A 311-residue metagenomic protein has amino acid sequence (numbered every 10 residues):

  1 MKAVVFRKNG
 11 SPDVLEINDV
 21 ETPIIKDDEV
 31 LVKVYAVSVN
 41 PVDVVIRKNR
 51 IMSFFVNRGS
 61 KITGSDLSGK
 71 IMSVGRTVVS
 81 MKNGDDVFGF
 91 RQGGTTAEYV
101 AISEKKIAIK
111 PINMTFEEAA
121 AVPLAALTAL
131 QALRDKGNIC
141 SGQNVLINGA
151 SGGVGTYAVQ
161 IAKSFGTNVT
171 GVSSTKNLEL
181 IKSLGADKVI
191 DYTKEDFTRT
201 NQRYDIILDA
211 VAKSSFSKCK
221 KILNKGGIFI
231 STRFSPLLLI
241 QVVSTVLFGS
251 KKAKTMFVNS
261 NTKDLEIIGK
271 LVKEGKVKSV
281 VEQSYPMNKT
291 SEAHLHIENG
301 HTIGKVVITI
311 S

Functional and structural regions predicted by a protein language model:
E21-S38, I51-G94: Glycine-rich beta-strand-centered segment in the early N-terminal region that forms part of a ligand/cofactor-binding
M72, T170-V172, I230: Conserved beta-strand positions in the Rossmann-like core of class I SAM-dependent methyltransferases
S73, F88-G149: NAD(P)H dinucleotide-binding glycine-rich loop of Rossmann-like/cofactor-binding domains, especially the beta1-alpha1
A120-D191: Mid-domain Rossmann-like dinucleotide-binding core that forms the NAD(H)/NADP(H) cofactor-binding site
T198-I206: A short acidic, Gly/Pro-enriched loop at the edge of an enzyme's catalytic core that lines a small-molecule cofactor
V211-V277, T309-S311: Glycine-rich phosphate-binding loop and adjacent beta-alpha segment of Rossmann(oid) nucleotide-cofactor-binding
K276-V280, H294-S311: C-terminal capping/lid region of NAD(P)-dependent oxidoreductase domains
